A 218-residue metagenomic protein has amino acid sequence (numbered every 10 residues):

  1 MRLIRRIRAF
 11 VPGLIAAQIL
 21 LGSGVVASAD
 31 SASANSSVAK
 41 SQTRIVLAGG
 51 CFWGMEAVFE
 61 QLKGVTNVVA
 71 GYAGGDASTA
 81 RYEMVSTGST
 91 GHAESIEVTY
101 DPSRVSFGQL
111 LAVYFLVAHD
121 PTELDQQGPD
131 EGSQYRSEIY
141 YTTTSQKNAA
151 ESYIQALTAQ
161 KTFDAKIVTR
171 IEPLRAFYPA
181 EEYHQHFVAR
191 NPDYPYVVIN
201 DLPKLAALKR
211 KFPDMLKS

Functional and structural regions predicted by a protein language model:
R2-R8, P12-S218: Flexible coil/turn and secondary-structure edge motifs
